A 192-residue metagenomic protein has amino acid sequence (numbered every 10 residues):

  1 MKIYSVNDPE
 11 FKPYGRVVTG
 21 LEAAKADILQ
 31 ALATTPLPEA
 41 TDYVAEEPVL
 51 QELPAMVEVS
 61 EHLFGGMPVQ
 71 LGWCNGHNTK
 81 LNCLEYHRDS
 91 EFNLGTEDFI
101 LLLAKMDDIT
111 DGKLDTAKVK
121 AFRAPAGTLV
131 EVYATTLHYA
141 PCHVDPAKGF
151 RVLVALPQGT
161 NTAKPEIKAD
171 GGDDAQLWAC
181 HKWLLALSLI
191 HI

Functional and structural regions predicted by a protein language model:
M1-I100, A169-G172: Transition-metal
E85-S90, T116-K118, P125-A126: A short beta-loop-beta micro-motif enriched in histidine and acidic residues
N93, V132, H138-V144: Short beta-strand His + acidic residue motifs that chelate non-heme Fe in jelly-roll/DSBH and cupin folds
F99-A121: A short beta-strand-loop-beta hairpin characteristic of the jelly-roll/cupin
A124-H138, L156: Conserved metal-binding segment of the jelly-roll/cupin
P146-T162: A short hydrophobic beta-strand segment most commonly corresponding to one strand of the jelly-roll/cupin
Q158-L185: Short terminal or interdomain "cap/linker" segment that borders an active site or interface and mediates
I190-I192: Conserved small/polar residues in nucleotide/adenosyl-binding loops
